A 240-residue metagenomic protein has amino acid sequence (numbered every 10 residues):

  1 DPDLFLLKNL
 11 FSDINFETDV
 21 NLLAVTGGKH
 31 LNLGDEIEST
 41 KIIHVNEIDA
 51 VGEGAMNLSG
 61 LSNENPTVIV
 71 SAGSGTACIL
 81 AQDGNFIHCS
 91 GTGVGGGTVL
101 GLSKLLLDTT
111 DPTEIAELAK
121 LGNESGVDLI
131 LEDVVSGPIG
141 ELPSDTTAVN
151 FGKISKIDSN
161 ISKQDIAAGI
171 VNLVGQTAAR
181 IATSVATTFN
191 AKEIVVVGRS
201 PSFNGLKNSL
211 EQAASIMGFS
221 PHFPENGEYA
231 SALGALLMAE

Functional and structural regions predicted by a protein language model:
D1-A50, E64, A214-G218, H222: N-terminal glycine/serine-rich phosphate-binding loop of ATP-dependent small-molecule kinases, especially carbohydrate
L10-N21, S62-N63, N160, I181-E193: Phosphate/pyrophosphate-binding loops at sites that engage ATP/ADP/AMP, CoA/4′-phosphopantetheine, polyphosphate
L22-A24, N65-S71, G91: Short glycine-aspartate micro-motif
V25-L33, S184-A213, E228: Glycine-rich phosphate-binding loops at beta-strand->alpha-helix junctions
G27-G28, V70-G75, G93-G96, R199-S200: A short acidic Gly-Thr/Ser loop motif
I43-I69, G75-G84, L233-A239: Conserved phosphate-binding catalytic cores of ATP/NTP-utilizing and phosphoryl-transfer enzymes
D49-L58, V99-S103, D111, Q176 (+2 more regions): Glycine-rich phosphate-binding/hydrolytic loop that grips phosphoryl groups
K104-T177, I181: Active-site rim beta-loop-alpha module in soluble metabolic enzymes
